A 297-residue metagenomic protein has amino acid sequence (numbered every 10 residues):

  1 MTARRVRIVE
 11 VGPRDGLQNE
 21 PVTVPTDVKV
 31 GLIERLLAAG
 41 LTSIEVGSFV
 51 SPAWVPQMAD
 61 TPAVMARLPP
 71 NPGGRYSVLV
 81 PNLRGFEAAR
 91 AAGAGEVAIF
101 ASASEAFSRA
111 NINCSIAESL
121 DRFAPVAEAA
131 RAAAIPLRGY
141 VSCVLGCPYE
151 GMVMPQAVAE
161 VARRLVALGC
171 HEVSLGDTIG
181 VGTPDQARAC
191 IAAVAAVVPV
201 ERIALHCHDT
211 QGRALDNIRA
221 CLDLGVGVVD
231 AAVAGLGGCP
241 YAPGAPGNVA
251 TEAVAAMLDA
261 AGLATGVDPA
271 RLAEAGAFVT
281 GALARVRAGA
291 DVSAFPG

Functional and structural regions predicted by a protein language model:
M1-G297: Catalytic cores and adjacent flexible loops of soluble metabolic enzymes that perform enolate/carbanion chemistry on
